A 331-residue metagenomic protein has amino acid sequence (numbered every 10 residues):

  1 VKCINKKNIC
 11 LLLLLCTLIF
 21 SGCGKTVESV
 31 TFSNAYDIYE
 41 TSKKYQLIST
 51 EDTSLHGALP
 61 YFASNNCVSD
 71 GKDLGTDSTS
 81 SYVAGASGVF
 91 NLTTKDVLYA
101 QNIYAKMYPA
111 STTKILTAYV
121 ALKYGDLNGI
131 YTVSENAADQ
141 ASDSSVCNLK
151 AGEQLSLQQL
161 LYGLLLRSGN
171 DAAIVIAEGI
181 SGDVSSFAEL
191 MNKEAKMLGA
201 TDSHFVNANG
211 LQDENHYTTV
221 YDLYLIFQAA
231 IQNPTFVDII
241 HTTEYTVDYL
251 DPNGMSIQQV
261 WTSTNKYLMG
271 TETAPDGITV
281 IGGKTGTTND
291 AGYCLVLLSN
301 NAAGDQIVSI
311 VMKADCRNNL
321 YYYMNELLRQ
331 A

Functional and structural regions predicted by a protein language model:
V1-N5: N-terminal secretory signal peptides that target proteins for export/translocation
K6-V27: Sec-dependent N-terminal signal peptides of Gram-positive bacterial secreted proteins and lipoproteins
C16-I19, Y108, V280: Hydrophobic/aromatic side chains embedded in well-ordered alpha-helices
C23-E28, A200-T201, Q212-Y217, Y221-D222 (+1 more regions): Domain-terminus/edge residues, biased toward the C-terminal soluble/receptor-binding domains of extracytoplasmic
E28-Y221, A230-P234: Active-site-adjacent loops and short helices of periplasmic peptidoglycan-processing enzymes
